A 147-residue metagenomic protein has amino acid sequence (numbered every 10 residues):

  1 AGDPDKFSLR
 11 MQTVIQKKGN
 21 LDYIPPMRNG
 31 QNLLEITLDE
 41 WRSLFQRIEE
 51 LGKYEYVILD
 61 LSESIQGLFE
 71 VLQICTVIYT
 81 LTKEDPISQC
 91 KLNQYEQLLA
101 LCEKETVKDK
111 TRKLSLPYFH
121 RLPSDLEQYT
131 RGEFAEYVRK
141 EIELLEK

Functional and structural regions predicted by a protein language model:
A1, R10-M11, L44, F134 (+1 more regions): Generic structural signal of hydrophobic/aromatic residues within well-ordered alpha-helices of folded domains
A1-Y23: Phosphate-binding loop that captures ATP/GTP phosphates
P4, T37-L38, L61: A conditional alpha-helix N-cap/helix-loop micro-motif detector
K17-N20, I24, Y54-E55, L68: Alpha-helical context
P26-R28: PEST-like, phosphorylation-prone intrinsically disordered regulatory regions
Q31-F45: Short glycine-rich substrate-engagement loop in P-loop NTPases that contacts/grips substrate
W41-T130: Conserved catalytic-core segment of NTP-binding enzymes
L126-K147: NTP-binding/hydrolysis catalytic cores, primarily Walker-type P-loop NTPases
